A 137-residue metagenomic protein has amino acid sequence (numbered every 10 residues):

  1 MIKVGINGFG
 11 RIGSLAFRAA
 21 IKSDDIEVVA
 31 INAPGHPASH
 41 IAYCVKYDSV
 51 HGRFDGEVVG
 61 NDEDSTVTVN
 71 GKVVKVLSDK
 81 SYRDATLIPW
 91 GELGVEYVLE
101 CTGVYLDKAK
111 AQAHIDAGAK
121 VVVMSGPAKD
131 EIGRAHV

Functional and structural regions predicted by a protein language model:
M1-R134: N-terminal Rossmann-like NAD(P) cofactor-binding subdomain of oxidoreductases, focused on the glycine-rich
